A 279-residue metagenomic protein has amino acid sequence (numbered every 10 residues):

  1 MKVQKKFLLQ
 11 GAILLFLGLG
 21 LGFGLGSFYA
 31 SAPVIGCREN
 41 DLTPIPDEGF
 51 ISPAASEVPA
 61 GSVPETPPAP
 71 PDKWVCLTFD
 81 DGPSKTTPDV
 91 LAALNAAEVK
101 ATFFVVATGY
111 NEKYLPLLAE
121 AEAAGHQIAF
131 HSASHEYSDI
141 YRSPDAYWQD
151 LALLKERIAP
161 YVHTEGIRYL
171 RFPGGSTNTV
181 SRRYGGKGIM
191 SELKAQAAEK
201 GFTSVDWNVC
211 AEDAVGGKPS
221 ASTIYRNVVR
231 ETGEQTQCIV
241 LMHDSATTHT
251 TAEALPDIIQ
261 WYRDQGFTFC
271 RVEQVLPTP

Functional and structural regions predicted by a protein language model:
M1, K5, C37, D41-T43 (+1 more regions): Intrinsically disordered, low-complexity Ser/Thr/Pro-rich tracts
M1-G18: N-terminal Sec-pathway targeting helices
L17-F28: Hydrophobic alpha-helical membrane-insertion segments, chiefly the h-region of N-terminal signal peptides
G26, S31-I35, P44-P46, A69 (+3 more regions): C-terminal domain-boundary segment and adjacent tail
I35-N40, P64, E231: Extended, non-globular alpha-helical segments
D41-F172, V275-P277: Active-site beta->alpha N-cap acidic-glycine motif
H135-L241, S245-W261, F267-T268, Q274-P277: Catalytic domains of cell-wall/extracellular-matrix polysaccharide-remodeling enzymes, centered on de-N-acetylation
